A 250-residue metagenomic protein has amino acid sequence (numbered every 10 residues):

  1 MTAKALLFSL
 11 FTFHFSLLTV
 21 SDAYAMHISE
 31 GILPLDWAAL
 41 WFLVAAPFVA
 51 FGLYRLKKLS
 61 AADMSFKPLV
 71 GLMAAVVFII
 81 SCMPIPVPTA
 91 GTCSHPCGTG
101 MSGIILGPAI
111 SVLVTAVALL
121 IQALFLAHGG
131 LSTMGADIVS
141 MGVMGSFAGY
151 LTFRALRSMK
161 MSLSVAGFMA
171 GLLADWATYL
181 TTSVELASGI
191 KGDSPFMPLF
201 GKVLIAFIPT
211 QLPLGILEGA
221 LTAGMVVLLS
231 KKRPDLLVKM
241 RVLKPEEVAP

Functional and structural regions predicted by a protein language model:
M1-A25: N-terminal secretory/membrane targeting signals
V20-A23, S183-S194: Membrane-helix interface motif
M26-L35, A39-M101: Hydrophobic transmembrane alpha-helices
L40, K67-L72, V112-A116, V139 (+2 more regions): Hydrophobic alpha-helical transmembrane segments
S81-G145: Alpha-helical membrane segments and adjacent membrane-interface helices in multi-pass membrane proteins
S140-T182: Short helix-perturbing small/polar motifs within transmembrane alpha-helices
A166-W176, P195-P250: C-terminal transmembrane helix-loop-helix hairpin of multi-pass membrane proteins
